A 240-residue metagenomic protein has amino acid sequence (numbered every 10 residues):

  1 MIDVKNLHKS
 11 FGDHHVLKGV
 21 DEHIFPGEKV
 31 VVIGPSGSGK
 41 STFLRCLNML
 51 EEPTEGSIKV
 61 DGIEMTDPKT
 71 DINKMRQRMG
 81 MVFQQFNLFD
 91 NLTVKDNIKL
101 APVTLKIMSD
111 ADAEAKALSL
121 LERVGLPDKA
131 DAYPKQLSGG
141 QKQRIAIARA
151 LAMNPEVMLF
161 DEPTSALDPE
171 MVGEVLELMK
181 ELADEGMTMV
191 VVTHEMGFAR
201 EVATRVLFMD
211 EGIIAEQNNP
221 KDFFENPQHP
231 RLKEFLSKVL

Functional and structural regions predicted by a protein language model:
M1-D222: ABC family nucleotide-binding domain
H229: ATP phosphate-binding glycine-rich loop
E234-L240: ABC ATPase nucleotide-binding domains
